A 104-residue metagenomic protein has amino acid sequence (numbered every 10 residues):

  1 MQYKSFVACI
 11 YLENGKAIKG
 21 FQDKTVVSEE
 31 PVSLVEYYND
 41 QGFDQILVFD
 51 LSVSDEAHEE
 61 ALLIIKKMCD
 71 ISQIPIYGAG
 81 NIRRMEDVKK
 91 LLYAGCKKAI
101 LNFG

Functional and structural regions predicted by a protein language model:
M1-S72, I82-E86: Conserved N-terminal beta1-alpha1 strand-loop-helix module at the mouth
D44, K97, N102: Short acidic/polar active-site loop segments enriched in Thr and Asp
I71-K98: Catalytic cores of alpha/beta
